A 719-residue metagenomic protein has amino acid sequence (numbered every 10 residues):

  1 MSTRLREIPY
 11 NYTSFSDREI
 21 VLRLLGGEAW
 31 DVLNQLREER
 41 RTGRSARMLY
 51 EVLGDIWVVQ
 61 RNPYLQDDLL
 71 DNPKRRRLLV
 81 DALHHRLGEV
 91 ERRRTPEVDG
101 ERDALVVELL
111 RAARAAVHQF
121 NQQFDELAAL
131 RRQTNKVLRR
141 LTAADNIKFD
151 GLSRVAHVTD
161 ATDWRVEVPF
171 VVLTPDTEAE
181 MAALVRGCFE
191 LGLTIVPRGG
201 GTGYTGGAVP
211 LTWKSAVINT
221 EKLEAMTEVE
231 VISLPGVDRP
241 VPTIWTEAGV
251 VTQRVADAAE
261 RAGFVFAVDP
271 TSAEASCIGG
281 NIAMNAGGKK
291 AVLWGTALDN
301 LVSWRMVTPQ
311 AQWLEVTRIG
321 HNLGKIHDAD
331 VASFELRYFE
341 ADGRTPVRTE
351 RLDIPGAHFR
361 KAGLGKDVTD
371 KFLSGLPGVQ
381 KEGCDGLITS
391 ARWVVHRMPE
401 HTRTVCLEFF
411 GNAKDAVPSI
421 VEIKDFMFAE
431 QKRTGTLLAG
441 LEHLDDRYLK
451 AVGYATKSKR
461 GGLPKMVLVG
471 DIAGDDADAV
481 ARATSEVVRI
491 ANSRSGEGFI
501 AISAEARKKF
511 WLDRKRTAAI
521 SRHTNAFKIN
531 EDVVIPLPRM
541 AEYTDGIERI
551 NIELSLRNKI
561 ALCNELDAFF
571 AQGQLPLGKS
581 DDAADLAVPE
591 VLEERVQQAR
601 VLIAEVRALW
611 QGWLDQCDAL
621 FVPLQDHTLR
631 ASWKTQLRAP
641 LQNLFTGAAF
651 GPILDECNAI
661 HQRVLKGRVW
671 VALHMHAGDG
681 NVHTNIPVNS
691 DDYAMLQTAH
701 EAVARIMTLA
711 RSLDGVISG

Functional and structural regions predicted by a protein language model:
M1-R186, G203-T243, T271, V394-V395 (+6 more regions): N-terminal flexible segment immediately upstream of the FAD-binding catalytic core in FAD-dependent oxidoreductases
L36-E39, D67, L141-G151, F266-T271 (+8 more regions): Flexible, glycine/charged-enriched surface loops at secondary-structure junctions
G199-A208, N281-K290, D370-R397, V533-I535 (+3 more regions): Conserved phosphate/anionic-ligand binding catalytic regions in large, soluble enzymes, centered on
A225-G236, P242-E422: FAD-binding subdomain of flavoenzyme oxidoreductases
S303, R403-F428, K432, G440-H443 (+3 more regions): Glycine-rich, acidic/polar active-site loops that bind/position phosphate-bearing ligands
D342-D370, Q380-K381, F570-Q574, L592-K666: Long, low-complexity, polar/charged, intrinsically disordered or flexibly structured peripheral segments
P399-F410, S419, M466-L468, R522-L537 (+1 more regions): Short glycine-/aliphatic-rich beta-strand segments at the starts of folded cytosolic domains
A479-T484, D692-R711: Helical (often loop-to-helix) elements that flank the catalytic cores of nucleotide-handling enzymes
